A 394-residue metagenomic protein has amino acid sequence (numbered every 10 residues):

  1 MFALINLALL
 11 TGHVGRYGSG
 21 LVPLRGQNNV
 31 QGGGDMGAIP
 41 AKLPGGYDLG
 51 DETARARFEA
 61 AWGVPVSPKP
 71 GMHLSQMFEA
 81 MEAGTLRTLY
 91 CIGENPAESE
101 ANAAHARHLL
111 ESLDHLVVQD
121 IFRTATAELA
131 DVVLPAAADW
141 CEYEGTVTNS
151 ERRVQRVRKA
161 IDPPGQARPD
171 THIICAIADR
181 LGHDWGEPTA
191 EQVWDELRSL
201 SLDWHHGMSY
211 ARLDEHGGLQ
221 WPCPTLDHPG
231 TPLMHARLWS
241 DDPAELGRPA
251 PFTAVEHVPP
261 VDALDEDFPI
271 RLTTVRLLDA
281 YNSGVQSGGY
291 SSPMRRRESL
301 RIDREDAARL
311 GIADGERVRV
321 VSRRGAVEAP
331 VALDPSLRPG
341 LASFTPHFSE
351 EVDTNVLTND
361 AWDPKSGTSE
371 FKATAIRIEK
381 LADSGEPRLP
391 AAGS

Functional and structural regions predicted by a protein language model:
M1-E142, I177, G218-D227, L272 (+1 more regions): Catalytic alpha/large subunits of respiratory electron-transfer oxidoreductases, centered on bis-MGD molybdoenzymes
L10, G18, L74-M81, A104-A106 (+7 more regions): Generic recognition of flexible, low-complexity loop/linker segments
L24, Q31-I39, V193-Y290: Long, low-complexity segments enriched in small/aliphatic residues
Q31-G33, I39, S99-E100, T126-A127 (+6 more regions): Short helix/loop capping segments that flank catalytic or ligand/cofactor-binding pockets
A56-A60, L86, Y90, S150-K159 (+2 more regions): Short acidic (Asp/Glu) and glycine-rich catalytic loops that position anionic groups and cofactors
R123-A127, W140-T148, A326-E328, R338-P339 (+1 more regions): Short gly/pro/ser/thr-enriched loop/turn and capping motifs at secondary-structure boundaries
P135, W140-C141, R152-P163, S291: Short beta-alpha connecting loops at secondary-structure transitions that line or flank enzyme active sites
A160-Q166, D170-L219, S283, G288-R301 (+1 more regions): Long, contiguous, secondary-structure-rich segments that constitute the structural scaffold of globular domains
